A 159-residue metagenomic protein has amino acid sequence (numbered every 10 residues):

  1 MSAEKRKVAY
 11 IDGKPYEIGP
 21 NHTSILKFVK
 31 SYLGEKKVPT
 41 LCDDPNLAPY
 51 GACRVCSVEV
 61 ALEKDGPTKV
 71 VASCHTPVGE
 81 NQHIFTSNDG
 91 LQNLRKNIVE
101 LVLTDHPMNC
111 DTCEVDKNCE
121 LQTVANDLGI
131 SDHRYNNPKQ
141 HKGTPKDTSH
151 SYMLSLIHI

Functional and structural regions predicted by a protein language model:
M1-S2, P67: Short solvent-exposed loop/turn micro-motifs enriched in small/polar/acidic residues
A3-K14: Eukaryote-biased recognition of intrinsically disordered, low-complexity regulatory segments
R6, L26-K30, Q122: Short glycine-/small-residue-rich flexible loop motifs, especially phosphate/cofactor-binding loops
I11, S31-Y32, D127: Residues at alpha-helix termini
Y16-V70, T76-E80: N-terminal cofactor/phosphate-binding cores enriched in small/glycine residues, especially glycine-rich loops such as
I25, I157-H158: Extended hydrophobic/Leu-rich segments
R54, E59-I157: Fe-S ferredoxin-like electron-transfer domains and their immediately adjacent linker/connector regions across
